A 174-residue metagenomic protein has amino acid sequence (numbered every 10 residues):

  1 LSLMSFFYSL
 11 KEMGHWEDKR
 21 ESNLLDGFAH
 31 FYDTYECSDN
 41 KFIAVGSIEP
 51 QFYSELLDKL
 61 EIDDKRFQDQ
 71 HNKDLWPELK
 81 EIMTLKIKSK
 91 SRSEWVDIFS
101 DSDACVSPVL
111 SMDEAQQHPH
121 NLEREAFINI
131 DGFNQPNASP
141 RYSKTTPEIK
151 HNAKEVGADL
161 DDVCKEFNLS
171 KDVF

Functional and structural regions predicted by a protein language model:
L1-S47: Active-site-adjacent "lid/gating" segments in soluble enzymes
S2-S9, S54-D58, K144, K165: Generic alpha-helical structural context detector
W16-N23, D69-Q70, V96-S100, D131-N134 (+1 more regions): Short coil/turn segments at secondary-structure boundaries
F31-S102, V106: Aromatic-enriched alpha-helical interface/lid elements that frame and gate functional surfaces
R66, K73, I130-F174: Flexible, small-/acidic-enriched active-site or ligand-binding loops
F67-E81, V109-Q117, F133, D172-F174: Short linear loop/turn motifs
D101-K150: A glycine-rich dinucleotide-binding beta-alpha-beta segment and adjacent secondary-structure elements that constitute
